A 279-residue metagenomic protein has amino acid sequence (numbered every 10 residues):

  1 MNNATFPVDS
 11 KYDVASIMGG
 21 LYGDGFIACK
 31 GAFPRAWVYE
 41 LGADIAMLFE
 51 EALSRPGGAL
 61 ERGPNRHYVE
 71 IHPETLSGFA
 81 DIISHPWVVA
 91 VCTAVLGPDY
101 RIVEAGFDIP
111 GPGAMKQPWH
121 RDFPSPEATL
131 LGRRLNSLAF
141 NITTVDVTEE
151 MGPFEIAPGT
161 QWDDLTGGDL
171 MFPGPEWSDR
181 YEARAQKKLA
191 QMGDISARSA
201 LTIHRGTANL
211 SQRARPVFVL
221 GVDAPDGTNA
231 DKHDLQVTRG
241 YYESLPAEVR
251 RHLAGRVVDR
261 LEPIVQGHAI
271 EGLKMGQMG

Functional and structural regions predicted by a protein language model:
M1-D24, K30-T129: Non-heme Fe(II)-dependent double-stranded beta-helix
N2-N3, P7, T202-G279: Non-heme Fe(II)/2-oxoglutarate
G106-I109, R121-F123, I142-D146, I156-P158: Short, structured patches in soluble enzyme cores that scaffold and shape functional sites
G111, A157-D164, G221-G227: Short edge-strand/loop segments of extracellular domains
M115-R121, A128-L130, E150-I156, L165-D169 (+2 more regions): A short secondary-structure junction signal
R121-A128, I142, F172-Y181: Active-site glycine-rich loop that binds ribose-phosphate moieties when present
T129-E149, L189-M192, A197, L220-A224: Short, conserved beta-strand element in jelly-roll/cupin
V147-T207, R239-E243: Double-stranded beta-helix
